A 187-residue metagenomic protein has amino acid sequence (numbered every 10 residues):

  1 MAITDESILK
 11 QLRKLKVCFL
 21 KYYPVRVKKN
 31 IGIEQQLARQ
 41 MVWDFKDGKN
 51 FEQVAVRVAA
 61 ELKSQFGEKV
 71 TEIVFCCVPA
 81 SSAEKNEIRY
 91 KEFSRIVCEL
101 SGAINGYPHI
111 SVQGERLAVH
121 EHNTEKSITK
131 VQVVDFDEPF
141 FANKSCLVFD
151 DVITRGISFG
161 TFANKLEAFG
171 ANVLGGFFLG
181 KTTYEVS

Functional and structural regions predicted by a protein language model:
M1-V74, S111-A142, K181-Y184: Active-site-facing substrate-recognition patch
A2-Q11, G160-S187: PRPP-dependent phosphoribosyltransferase catalytic core
S64, R95, E99, N164 (+1 more regions): Short, well-ordered alpha-helices that flank and scaffold nucleotide-derived cofactor binding pockets
V74, L147, L174-F177: A structural signal for isolated positions on well-ordered beta-strands in alpha/beta enzyme cores
V74-R89: Short beta-strand-loop/turn "lid" adjacent to the catalytic site in phosphate-handling enzymes
R89-R95: Charged helix-capping and loop-helix junction motifs
V148-F162: A phosphate-binding catalytic loop at a beta-strand-loop-alpha-helix junction that coordinates phosphoryl groups
